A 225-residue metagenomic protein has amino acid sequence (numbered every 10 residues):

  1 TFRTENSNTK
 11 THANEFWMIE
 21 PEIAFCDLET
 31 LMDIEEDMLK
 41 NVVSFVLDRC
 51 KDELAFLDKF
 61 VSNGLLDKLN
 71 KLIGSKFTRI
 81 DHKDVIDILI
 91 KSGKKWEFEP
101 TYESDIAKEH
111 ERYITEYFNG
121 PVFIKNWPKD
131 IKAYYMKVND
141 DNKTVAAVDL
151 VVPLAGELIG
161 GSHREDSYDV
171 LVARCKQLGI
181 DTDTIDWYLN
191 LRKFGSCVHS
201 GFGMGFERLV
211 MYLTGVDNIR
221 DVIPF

Functional and structural regions predicted by a protein language model:
T1-I19, K129-T144: Conserved alpha/beta core surface patches that mediate binding of polyanionic ligands
T1-R3, C26, H163: An acidic- and aromatic-residue-enriched active-site/binding cleft used to recognize and process polar
F16-M18, N119-P121, V145-A147, P153-A155 (+3 more regions): Active-site lining segments that contact anionic ligands and/or coordinate catalytic metals
E20-L31, L154-G156: A generic structural motif
P21, V85, I124, G161 (+1 more regions): A residue-level signal for conserved active-site and pocket-lining positions in enzyme catalytic cores
M32-L39, Y168: Hydrophobic face of alpha-helices
D37-V152, Q177-C197: Metal-assisted phosphate- and nucleotidyl-transfer catalytic regions
S162, S167-F225: Active-site pocket scaffolds in enzymes
